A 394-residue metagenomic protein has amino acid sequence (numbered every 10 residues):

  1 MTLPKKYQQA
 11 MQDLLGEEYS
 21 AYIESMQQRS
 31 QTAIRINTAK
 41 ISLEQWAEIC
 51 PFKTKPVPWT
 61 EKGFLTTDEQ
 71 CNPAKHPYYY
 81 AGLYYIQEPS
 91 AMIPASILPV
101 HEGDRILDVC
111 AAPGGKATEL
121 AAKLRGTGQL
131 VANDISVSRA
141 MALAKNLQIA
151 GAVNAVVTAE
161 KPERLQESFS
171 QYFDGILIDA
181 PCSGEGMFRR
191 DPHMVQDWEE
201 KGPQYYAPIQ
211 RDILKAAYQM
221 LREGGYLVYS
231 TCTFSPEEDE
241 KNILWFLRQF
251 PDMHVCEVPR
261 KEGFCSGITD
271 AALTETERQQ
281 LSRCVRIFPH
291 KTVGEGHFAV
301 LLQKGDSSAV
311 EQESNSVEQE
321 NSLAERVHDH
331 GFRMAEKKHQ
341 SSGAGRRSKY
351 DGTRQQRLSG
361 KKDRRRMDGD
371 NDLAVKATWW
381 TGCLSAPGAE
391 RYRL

Functional and structural regions predicted by a protein language model:
M1-I49, E295-F298, G305-L394: Polybasic, low-complexity RNA-engagement segments
T32-M92: Conserved AdoMet
H101-E102, Q166-L177: A short acidic, Gly/Pro-enriched loop at the edge of an enzyme's catalytic core that lines a small-molecule cofactor
G103-A112: Conserved class I S-adenosyl-L-methionine
P113-G126: Conserved SAM-binding loop of SAM-dependent methyltransferases across substrates and taxa, primarily the Class I
R125, L221-E223: Helix-to-beta-strand junctions that scaffold the AdoMet/dcAdoMet cofactor pocket in Class I SAM-dependent enzymes
I135-S170: S-adenosyl-L-methionine
S138, D174-A216, V228, C232-E240 (+1 more regions): Mobile active-site "lid"/loop adjacent to the S-adenosyl-L-methionine
